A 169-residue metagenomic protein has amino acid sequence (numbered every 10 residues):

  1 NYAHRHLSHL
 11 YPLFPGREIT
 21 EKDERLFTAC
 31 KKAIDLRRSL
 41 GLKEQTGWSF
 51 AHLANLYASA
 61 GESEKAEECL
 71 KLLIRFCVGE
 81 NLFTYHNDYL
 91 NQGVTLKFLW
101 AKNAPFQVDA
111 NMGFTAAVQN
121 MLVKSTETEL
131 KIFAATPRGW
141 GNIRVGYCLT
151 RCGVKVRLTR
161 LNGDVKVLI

Functional and structural regions predicted by a protein language model:
N1, I19-Q45, Y57-A66, V145-I169: Beta-rich accessory regions
N1-E44, E68-G93: Extended glycan-interaction surfaces of carbohydrate-active proteins
H6-L10, E44-A51, G61, F106-G113: Aromatic- and histidine-enriched alpha-helix N-cap/loop-to-helix transition segments that scaffold the rims
Y11-D23, H52-G61, A117-T126: Well-ordered alpha-helical scaffold segments within catalytic/enzyme domains
I34-S39, S49-A54, L96-N103: Glycine- and acidic
E64-I169: Non-catalytic C-terminal accessory modules of carbohydrate-active enzymes
